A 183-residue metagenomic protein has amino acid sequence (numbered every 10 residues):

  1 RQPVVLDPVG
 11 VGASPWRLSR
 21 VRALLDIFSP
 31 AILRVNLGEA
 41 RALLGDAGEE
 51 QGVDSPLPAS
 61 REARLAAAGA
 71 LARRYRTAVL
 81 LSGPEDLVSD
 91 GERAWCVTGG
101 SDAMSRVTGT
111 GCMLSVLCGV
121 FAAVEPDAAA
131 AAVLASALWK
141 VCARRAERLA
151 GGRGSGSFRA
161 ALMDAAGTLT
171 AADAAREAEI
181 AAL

Functional and structural regions predicted by a protein language model:
R1-V5, V79: Hydrophobic beta-strand scaffold residues
V9-V11, G38: Active-site beta-loop-alpha junctions enriched in small/polar residues
V11-S14, L87, M104: Short, small-residue-enriched loops and turns at beta-alpha junctions that line or gate enzyme active sites
R17-A94: Conserved phosphate/ATP/ADP-binding segment of small-molecule kinases
A42, R106-A137: Short, small-residue alpha-helix embedded
A67-A72, A128-C142, L162-M163: Short, well-structured alpha-helical segments that form the helix of a local strand-helix-strand
W95-T108: Short pre-catalytic strand/loop immediately N-terminal to key active-site residues, enriched for Gly-Thr
V141-L183: Charged C-terminal helix
